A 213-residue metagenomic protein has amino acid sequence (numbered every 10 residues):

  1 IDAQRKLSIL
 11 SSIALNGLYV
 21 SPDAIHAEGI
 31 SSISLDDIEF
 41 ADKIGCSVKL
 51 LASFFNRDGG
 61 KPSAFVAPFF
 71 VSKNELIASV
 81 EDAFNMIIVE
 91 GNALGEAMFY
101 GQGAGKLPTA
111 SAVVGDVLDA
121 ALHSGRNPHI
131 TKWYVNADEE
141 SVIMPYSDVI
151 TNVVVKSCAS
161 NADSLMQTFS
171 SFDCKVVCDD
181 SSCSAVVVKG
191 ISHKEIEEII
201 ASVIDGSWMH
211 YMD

Functional and structural regions predicted by a protein language model:
I1-S79, F84-M86, G105: Substrate-binding/catalytic subdomain of NAD(P)-dependent oxidoreductase enzymes
L15-Y19, H26-S32, V113, K175-V177 (+1 more regions): Short, exposed beta-strand "edge-strand" segments with a Pro/Gly-rich flavor and a Y/T-containing core
I38-V48, E96-P108, F169-D179: Short secondary-structure transition/capping segments
K49-F54, A104-V117, D180-G190: A short, terminal or domain-edge coil/loop segment
S63-K156: Catalytic, metal-anchored helix/loop core of enzyme active sites in primary metabolism
V117-D213: A conserved regulatory-domain signal marking ACT and ACT-like small-molecule sensing domains and adjacent regulatory
